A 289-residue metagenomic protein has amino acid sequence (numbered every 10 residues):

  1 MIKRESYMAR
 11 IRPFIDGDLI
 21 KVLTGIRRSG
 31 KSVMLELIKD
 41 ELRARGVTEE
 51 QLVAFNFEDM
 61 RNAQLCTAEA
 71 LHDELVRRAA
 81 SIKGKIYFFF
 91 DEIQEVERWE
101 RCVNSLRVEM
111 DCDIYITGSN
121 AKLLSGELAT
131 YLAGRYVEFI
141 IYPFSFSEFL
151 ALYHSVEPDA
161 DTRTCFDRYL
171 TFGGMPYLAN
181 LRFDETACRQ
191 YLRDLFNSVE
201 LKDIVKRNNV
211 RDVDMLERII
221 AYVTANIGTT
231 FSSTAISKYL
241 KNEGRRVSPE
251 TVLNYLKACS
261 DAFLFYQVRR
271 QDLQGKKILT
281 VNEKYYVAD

Functional and structural regions predicted by a protein language model:
I2-D16: Pre-Walker A adenine-sensing motif
L23: Hydrophobic anchor at the beta1->P-loop junction of P-loop NTPases
K31: Conserved lysine of the Walker
M34, I38: Hydrophobic positions on the alpha1 helix immediately C-terminal to the Walker A/P-loop
V53-I86: Short glycine-rich substrate-engagement loop in P-loop NTPases that contacts/grips substrate
A80-W99: Conserved P-loop NTPase "ATPase switch" module shared by AAA+ and STAND
A121, G126-T230: Interdomain motor-coupling "hinge/lid" segment immediately C-terminal to the ATP-binding subdomain of NTP-driven enzymes
E185-D289: Accessory nucleic acid-recognition modules appended to NTPase machines
